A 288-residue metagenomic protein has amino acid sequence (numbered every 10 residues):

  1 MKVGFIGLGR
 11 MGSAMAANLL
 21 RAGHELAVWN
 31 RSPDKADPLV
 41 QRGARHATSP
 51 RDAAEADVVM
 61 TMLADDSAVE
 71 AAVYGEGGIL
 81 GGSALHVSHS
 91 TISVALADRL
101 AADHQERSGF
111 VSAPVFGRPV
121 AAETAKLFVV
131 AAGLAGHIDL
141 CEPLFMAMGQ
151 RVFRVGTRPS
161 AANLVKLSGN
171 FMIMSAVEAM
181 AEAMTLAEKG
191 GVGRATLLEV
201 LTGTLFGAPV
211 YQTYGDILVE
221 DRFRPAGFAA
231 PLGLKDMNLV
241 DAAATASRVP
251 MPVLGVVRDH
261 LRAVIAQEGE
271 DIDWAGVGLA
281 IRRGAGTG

Functional and structural regions predicted by a protein language model:
M1-M62, S90, P119, R151: NAD(P)+-binding Rossmann beta1-loop-alpha1 motif at the extreme N-terminus of oxidoreductases
M15-A16, K35, L100, L144 (+1 more regions): Hydrophobic residues within alpha-helices that form the first helical element adjacent to the glycine-rich loop
G23, G43, R107-S108, G191 (+1 more regions): Glycine-centered short loops/turns at secondary-structure junctions
L26, H46, F110-V111, V152 (+2 more regions): Hydrophobic beta-strand scaffold residues
P50-S108: Rossmann-fold NAD(P) dinucleotide-binding segment
T91-N170: Rossmann-fold dinucleotide-binding core
A161-A285: Helical "substrate-binding/catalytic lid" subdomain of Rossmann-like NAD(P)-dependent dehydrogenases/reductases
